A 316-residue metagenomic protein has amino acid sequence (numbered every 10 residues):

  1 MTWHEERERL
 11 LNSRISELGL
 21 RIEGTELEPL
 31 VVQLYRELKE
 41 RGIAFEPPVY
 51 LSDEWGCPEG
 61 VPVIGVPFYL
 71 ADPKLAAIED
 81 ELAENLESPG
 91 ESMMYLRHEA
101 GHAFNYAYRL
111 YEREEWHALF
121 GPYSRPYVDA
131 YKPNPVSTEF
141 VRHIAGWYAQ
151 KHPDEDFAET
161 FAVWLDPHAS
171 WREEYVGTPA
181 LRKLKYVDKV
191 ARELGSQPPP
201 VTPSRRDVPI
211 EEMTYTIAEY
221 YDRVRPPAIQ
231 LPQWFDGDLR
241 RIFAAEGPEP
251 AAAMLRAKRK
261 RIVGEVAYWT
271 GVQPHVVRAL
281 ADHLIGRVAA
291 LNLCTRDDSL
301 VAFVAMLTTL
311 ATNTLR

Functional and structural regions predicted by a protein language model:
M1-E5, L10, E155-R316: Pan-zinc metallopeptidase signature
T2-E26: Fold-level signature of zinc-dependent metallopeptidase catalytic domains
L18-A76, L86, T308-T309, L315: Auxiliary, metal-adjacent structural segments of Zn-dependent hydrolase domains
L18-E23, I144-H152, S170-G177: Active-site rim elements
L86-M94, Y106-E139: Post-HEXXH active-site segment of zinc metalloproteases
G90-M94, W147-F157, G177-A180: Active-site metal-coordination segments of metallo-dependent hydrolases
G101-R109, A162: Active-site-flanking alpha-helical
P126-Q150, E159, V163-P167: Conserved active-site neighborhood of enzyme catalytic/cofactor-binding cores
